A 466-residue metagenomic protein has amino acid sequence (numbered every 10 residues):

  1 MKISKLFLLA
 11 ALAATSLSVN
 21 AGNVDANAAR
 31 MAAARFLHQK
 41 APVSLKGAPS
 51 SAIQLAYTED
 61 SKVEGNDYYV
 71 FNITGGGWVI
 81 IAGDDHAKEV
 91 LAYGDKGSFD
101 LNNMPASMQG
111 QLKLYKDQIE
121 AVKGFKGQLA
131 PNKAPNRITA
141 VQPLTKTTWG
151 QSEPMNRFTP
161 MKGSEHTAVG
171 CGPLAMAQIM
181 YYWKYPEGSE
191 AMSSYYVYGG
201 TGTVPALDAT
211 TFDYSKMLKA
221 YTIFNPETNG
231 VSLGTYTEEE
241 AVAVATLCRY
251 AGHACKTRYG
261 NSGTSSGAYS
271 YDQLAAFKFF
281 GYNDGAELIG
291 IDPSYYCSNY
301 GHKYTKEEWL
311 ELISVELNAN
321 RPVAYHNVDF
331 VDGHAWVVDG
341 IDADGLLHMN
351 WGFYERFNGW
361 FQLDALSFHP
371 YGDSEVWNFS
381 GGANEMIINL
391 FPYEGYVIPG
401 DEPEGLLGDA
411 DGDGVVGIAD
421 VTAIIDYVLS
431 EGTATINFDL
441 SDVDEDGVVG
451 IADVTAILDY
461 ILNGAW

Functional and structural regions predicted by a protein language model:
L17-A21: Sec/Tat signal peptide C-region and signal peptidase I cleavage site
G22-K62: Short, non-transmembrane alpha-helical segments in secretory-pathway proteins
L45-H86, V443: Exposed beta-strand-loop-beta-strand "reactive/processing" segments of non-cytosolic proteins
Y57-G75, F280-N350: Active-site-adjacent substructure of cysteine-protease-like catalytic cores
A82-G83, K88-G97, D344-D364: Catalytic Cys-His active-site segments of thiol-dependent hydrolases/isopeptidases
A87-G267, D342: Active-site-adjacent structural segments surrounding the nucleophilic cysteine of cysteine proteases and isopeptidases
Q109-N136, T148, F353-L407: A recurrent domain-boundary module in secreted/ectodomain proteins
I398-W466: Cellulosome-associated attachment modules in secreted, modular CAZymes
